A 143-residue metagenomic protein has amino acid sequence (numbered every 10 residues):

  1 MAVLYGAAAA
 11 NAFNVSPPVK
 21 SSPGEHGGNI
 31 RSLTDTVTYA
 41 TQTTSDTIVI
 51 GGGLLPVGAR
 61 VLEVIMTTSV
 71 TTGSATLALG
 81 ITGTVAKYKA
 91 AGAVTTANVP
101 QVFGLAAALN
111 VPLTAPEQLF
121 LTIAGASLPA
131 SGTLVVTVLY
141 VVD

Functional and structural regions predicted by a protein language model:
A2-D143: Surface-exposed, low-hydrophobicity beta-strand/loop segments enriched in small/polar/acidic residues
